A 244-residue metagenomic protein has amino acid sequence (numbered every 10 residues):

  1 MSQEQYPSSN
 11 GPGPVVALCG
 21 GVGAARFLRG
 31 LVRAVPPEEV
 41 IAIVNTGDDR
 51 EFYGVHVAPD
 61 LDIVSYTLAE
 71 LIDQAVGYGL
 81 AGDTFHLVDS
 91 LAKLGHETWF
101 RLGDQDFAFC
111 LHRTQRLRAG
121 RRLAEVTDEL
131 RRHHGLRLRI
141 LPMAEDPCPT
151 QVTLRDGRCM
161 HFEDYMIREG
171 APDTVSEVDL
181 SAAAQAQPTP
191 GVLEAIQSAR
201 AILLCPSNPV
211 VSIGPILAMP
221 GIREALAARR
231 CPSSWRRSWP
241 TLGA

Functional and structural regions predicted by a protein language model:
P7-S8, N45-L180: Electropositive, gly/pro-rich neighborhoods at or near active sites that engage anionic ligands
G11-V15: Extreme N-terminal starter segment of soluble prokaryotic enzymes
V16-L18, L203-C205, S234-R236: Structural motif
G23-L28, V211-I216: Short glycine/serine/threonine-rich phosphate/pyrophosphate-binding segments that cradle anionic phosphate groups
F27-E39: A short, Lys/Arg-enriched amphipathic alpha-helix followed by its capping loop at the start of a domain
P36-E38, R229-S233: A short helix->loop->beta-strand "cap" motif at the edges of active sites that frequently abuts
A199: An anion/phosphate-binding loop that grips the pyrophosphate of nucleotide cofactors and donors
I216-R223: Charged helix-capping and loop-helix junction motifs
